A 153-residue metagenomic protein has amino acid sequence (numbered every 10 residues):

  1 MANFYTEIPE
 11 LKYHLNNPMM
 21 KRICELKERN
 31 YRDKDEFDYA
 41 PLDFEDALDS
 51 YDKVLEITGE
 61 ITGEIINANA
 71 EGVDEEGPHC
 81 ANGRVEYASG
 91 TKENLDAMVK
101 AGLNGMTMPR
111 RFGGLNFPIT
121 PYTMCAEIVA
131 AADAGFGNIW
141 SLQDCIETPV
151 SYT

Functional and structural regions predicted by a protein language model:
M1-A81, V85: Extended, charge-enriched "interface" segments that sit outside catalytic cores
Y13-L15, M98, C125, C145: Generic structural hydrophobic/aromatic packing signal, biased to beta-strands
L15, M19, N116-I119, W140: Solvent-exposed, flexible loop/coil residues
L26, N138-W140: Short, conserved aromatic-histidine micro-motifs
F37-D38, E127-A130, E147-T148: Short, surface-exposed linear patches
L42, V54-G59, G63-G137: Active-site beta-strand/loop segments that form the cofactor-binding cradle of oxidoreductase flavoproteins
Y122-T123, S141-E147: Short, conserved phosphate-binding/catalytic loop or strand-edge motifs used in phosphoryl-/nucleotidyl-transfer
Y152-T153: Conserved small/polar residues in nucleotide/adenosyl-binding loops
